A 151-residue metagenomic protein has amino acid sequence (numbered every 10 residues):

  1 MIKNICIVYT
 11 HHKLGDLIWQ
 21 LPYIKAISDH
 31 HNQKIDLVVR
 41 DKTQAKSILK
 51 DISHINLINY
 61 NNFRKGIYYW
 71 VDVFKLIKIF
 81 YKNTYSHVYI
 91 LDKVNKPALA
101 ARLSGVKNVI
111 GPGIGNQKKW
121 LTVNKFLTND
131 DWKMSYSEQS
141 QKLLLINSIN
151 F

Functional and structural regions predicted by a protein language model:
M1-F151: Catalytic machinery of carbohydrate-active enzymes, primarily nucleotide-sugar-dependent glycosyltransferases
